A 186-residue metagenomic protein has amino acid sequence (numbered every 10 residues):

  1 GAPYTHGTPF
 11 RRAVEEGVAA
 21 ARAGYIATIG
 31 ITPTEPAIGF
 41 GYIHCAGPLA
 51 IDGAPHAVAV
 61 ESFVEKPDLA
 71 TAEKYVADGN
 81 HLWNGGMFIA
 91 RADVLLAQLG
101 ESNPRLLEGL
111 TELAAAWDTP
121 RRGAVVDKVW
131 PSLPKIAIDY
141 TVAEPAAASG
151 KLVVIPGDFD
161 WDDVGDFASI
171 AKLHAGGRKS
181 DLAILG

Functional and structural regions predicted by a protein language model:
G1-P3, F159-D160: Conserved short loop/turn motifs at secondary-structure junctions
A2-W130, K151: Conserved core of the sugar-phosphate nucleotidyltransferase
A90-G186: Left-handed beta-helix
